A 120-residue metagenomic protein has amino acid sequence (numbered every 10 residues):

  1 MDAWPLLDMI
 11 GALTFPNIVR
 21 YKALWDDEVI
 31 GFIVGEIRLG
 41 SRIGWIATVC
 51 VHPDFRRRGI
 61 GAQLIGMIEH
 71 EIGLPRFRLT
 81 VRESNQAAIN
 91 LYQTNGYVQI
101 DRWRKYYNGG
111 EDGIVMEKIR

Functional and structural regions predicted by a protein language model:
M1-R56, A62-E71, I119-R120: Acetyl-CoA-dependent GNAT
Y21, R78-I89, N95, K105-R120: C-terminal "cap" of GNAT-fold acetyltransferases
R56-R57, Q86: Nucleotide-sugar-dependent glycosyltransferase donor-binding/catalytic pocket residues
G59, G96: Short glycine-rich hinge loops at helix-strand junctions in the catalytic core of two-component histidine kinases
I65, E71-E83, W103: Conserved GNAT acetyl-CoA-binding A-motif
G66, I89-N90: Core alpha-helical elements of the protein kinase catalytic domain, predominantly the helix directly N-terminal
I72, T94-N95: Structural motif
Q99-D101: A secondary-structure capping/hinge motif
